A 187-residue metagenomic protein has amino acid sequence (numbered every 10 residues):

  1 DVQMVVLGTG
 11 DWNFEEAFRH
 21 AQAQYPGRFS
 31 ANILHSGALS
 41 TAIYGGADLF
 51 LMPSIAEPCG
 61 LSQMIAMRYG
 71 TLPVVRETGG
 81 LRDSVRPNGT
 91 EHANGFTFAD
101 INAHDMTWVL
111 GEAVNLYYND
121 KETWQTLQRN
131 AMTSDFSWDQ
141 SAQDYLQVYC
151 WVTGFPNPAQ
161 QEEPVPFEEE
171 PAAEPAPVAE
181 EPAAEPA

Functional and structural regions predicted by a protein language model:
D1-M4, A184-P186: Short intrinsically disordered, low-complexity coil segments enriched in acidic
V2-A42: Nucleotide-activated donor-binding/catalytic signature segment of Leloir-type glycosyltransferases, i.e., the conserved
H20-Q22, G89-E91, F155: Short low-complexity, flexible loop/linker segments enriched in glycine and/or proline with clustered acidic
A21-Q24, I65-R68, C150: Short, surface-exposed basic-aromatic patches at helix termini and helix-loop junctions that form
G37, A42-D135, Q160: Catalytic binding pocket for nucleotide-activated donors in carbohydrate/polymer assembly enzymes
D139-P166: C-terminal alpha-helical cap of glycosyltransferases
Q160-A187: Acidic, proline-/serine-/threonine-rich low-complexity intrinsically disordered repeat tracts
